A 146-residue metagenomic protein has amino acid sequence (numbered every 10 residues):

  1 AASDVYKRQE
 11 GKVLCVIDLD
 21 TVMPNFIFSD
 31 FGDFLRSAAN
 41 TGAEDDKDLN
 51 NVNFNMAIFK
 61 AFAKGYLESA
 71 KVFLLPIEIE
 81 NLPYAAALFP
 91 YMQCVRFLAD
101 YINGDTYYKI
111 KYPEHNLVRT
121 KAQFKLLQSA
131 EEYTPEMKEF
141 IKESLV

Functional and structural regions predicted by a protein language model:
A1-Y6: Short, small-residue-biased leader/transition segments that mark boundaries at the very start of proteins
K7-D33, N40: Catalytic activation segment of kinase domains across protein kinase-like and atypical kinase folds
T21, N25, M56, E114-L117 (+1 more regions): Short, conserved loop/turn and helix-capping segments at secondary-structure boundaries that abut family-defining
M23, A85-F89: Transmembrane helix-bundle signature of multi-pass membrane transporters/permeases
F28-V72, L88-Y107: Active-site activation/catalytic loop segments of kinase-like enzymes and analogous catalytic loops in related
L74-A86: All-alpha amphipathic helical-bundle segments outside canonical DNA-binding/catalytic cores that form hydrophobic
M92-V146: ATP/Mg2+ or Mg2+-diphosphate-binding catalytic cores that bind nucleotide phosphates or diphosphates via glycine-rich
